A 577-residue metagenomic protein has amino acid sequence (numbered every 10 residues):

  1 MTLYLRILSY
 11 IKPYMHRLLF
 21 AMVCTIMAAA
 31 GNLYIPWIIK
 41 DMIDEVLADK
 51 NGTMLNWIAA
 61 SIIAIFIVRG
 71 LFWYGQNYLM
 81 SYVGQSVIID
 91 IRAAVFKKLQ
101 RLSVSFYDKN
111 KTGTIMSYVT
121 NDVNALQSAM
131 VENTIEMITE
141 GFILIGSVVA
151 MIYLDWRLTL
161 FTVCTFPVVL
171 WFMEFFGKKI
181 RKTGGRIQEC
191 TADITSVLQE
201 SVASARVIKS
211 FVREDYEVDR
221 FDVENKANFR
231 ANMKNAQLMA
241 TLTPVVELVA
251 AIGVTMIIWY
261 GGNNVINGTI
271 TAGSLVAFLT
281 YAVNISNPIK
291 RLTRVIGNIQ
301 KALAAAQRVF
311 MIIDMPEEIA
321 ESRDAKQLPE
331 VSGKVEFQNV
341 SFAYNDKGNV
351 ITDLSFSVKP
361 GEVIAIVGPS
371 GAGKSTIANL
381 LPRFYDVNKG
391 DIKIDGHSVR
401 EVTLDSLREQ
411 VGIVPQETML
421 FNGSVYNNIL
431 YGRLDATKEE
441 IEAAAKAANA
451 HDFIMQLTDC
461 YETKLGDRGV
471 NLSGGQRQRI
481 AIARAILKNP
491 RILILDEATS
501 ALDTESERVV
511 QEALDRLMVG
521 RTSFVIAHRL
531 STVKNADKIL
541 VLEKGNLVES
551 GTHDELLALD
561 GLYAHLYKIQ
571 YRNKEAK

Functional and structural regions predicted by a protein language model:
T2-L3, I11, I43, Q76 (+3 more regions): Juxtamembrane loop-to-helix connectors within ABC transporter transmembrane domains
L3, L18-F72, L79, I152-R157 (+1 more regions): Transmembrane helix-loop-helix hairpins at lipid-water interfaces of multipass membrane proteins, especially the type-1
P13, R17-A30, I65, E132-R186 (+2 more regions): Transmembrane helices of ABC transporter permease
P13, V104-S105, N121-M130, T134 (+7 more regions): An intracellular "coupling" helix at the cytosolic face of ABC transporter transmembrane type-1 domains
D49, Q85, A93-A125, S196-R220 (+6 more regions): Short intracellular "coupling" helices and adjacent cytoplasmic loop segments at the cytosolic face of multi-pass
I62-R69, W73, F166-M173, M239-G253 (+1 more regions): Hydrophobic alpha-helical segments in the permease module
C190, R213, Q237, N284-I312: Cytosolic ends of transmembrane helices, especially the final helix of ABC transmembrane type-1 domains
D314, E321-S322, L328-K577: ABC-type nucleotide-binding domain
